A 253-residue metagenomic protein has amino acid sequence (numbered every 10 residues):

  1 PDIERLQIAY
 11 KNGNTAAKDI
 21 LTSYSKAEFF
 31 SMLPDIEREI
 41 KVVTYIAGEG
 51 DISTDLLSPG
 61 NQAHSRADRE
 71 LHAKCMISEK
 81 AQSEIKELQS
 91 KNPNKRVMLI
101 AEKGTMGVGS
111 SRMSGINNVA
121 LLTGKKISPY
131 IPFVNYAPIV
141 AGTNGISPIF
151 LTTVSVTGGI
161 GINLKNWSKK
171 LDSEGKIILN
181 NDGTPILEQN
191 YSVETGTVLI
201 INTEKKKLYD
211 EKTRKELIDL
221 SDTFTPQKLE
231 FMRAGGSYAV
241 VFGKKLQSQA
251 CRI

Functional and structural regions predicted by a protein language model:
P1-I253: Fe-S-dependent hydro-lyases/dehydratases of central metabolism
